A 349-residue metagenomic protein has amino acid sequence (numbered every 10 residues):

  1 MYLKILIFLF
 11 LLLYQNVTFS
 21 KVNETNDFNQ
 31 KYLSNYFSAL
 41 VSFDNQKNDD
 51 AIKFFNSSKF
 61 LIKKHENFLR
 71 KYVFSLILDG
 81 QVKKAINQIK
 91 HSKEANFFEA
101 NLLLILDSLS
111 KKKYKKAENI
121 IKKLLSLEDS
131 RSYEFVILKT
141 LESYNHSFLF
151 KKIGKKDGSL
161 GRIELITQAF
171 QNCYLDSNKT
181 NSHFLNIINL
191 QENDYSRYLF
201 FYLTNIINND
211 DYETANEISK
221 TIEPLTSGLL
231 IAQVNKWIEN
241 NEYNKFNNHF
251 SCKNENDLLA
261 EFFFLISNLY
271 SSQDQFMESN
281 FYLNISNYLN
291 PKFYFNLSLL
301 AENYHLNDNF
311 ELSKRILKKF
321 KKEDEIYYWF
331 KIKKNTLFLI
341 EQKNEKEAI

Functional and structural regions predicted by a protein language model:
M1-V22: Classical Sec-dependent N-terminal signal peptides that target proteins to the secretory pathway
V17-Y72, L78, I86, D257-L265: N-terminal leader/linker segments that initiate helical-solenoid repeat arrays
F19-T25, S57, Y174, T204 (+3 more regions): Long, contiguous interaction/recruitment modules in multidomain scaffold/adaptor proteins
D27-N35, I62-L69, E94-L103, E128-T140 (+8 more regions): Generic helix N-cap/helix-start motif at coil->alpha-helix transitions
A39, V73, I105, A169 (+4 more regions): Structural signal of TPR/SEL1 helical repeats
S42, L76, S108, H146 (+5 more regions): Residue at a conserved register position within TPR or TPR-like alpha-solenoid repeats
N45, D79, K111, S147-L149 (+5 more regions): Structural motif corresponding to the intra-repeat A-B loop/turn of tetratricopeptide repeats
I52-N56, V82-E94, K115-E128, L149-R162 (+6 more regions): Alpha-helical repeat scaffolds
